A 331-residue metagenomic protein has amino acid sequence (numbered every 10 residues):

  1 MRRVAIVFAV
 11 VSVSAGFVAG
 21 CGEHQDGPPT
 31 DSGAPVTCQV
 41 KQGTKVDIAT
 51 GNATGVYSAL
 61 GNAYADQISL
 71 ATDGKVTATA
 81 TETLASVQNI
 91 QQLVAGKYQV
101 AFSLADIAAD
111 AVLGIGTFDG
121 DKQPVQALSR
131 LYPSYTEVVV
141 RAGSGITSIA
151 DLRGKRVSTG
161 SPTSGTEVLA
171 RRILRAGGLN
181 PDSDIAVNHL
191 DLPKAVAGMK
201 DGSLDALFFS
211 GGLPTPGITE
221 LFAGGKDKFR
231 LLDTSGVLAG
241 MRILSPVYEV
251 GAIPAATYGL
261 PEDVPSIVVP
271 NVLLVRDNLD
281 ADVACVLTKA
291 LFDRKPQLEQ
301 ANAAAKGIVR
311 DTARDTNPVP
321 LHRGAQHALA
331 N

Functional and structural regions predicted by a protein language model:
M1-F8: Bacterial N-terminal signal peptides that target proteins for export
G16-G20: C-terminal motif of bacterial Sec signal peptides marking the signal peptidase cleavage site
G22-Q25: Bacterial signal peptide processing site
G43-A71, V76, A80, P133-D201 (+5 more regions): Bilobed "Venus flytrap"/periplasmic-binding protein-like clamshell domains and structurally analogous long
A65-D66, T79-G120, V138, P193-G198 (+2 more regions): Pocket-flanking alpha-helical
A105, G114-T117, S144, P181-L273: Pocket-lining segment of extracytoplasmic ligand-binding domains
A109-L113, Q123-Y132: Short beta-strand-centered segments that line the small-molecule binding cleft or hinge of alpha/beta clamshell
K194, D201, G211-D233, I243-P246 (+2 more regions): An extracytoplasmic/periplasmic, membrane-proximal ligand-sensing/linker region
